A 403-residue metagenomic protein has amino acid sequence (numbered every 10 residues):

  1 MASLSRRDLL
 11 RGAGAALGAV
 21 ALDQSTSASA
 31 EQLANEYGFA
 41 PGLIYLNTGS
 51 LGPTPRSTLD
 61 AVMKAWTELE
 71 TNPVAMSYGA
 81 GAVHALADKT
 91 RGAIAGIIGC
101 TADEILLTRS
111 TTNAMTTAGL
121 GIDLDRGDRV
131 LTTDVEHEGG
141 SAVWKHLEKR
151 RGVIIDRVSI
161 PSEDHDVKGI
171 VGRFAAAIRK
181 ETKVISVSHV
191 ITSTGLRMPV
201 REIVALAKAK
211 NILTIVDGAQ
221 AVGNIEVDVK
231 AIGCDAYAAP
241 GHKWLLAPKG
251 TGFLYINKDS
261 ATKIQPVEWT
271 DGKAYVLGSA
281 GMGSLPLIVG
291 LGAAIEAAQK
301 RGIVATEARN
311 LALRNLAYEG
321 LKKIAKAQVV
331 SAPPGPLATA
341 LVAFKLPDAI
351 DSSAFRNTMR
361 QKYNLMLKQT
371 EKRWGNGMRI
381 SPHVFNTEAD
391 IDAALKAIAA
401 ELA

Functional and structural regions predicted by a protein language model:
A2-L4, D8-A403: Pyridoxal 5′-phosphate
